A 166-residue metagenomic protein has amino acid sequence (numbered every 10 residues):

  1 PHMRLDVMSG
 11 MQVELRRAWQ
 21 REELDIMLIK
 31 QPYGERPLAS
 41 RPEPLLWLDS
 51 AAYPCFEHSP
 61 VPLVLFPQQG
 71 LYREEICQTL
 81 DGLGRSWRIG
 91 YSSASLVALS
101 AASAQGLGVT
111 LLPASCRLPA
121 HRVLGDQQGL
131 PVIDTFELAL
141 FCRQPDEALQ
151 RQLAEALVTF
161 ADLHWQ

Functional and structural regions predicted by a protein language model:
P1-P32: Central regulatory/effector-binding core of bacterial HTH transcription factors
H2-D6, S86-G90, E137: Residues at or immediately flanking beta-strands
M11-Q12, L71, C77, L83-P131: Hydrophobic hinge/microswitch elements
E23, Y33-L48, P119-G129: Ligand-binding "clamshell"
Q31-P32, A51, P113-C116: Short secondary-structure boundary segments
E35-Q68: Flexible hinge/capping segments at coil-to-helix
C55, P62-L83, Q150-R151: Secondary-structure junction motif
G129-Q166: A late-sequence structural motif
